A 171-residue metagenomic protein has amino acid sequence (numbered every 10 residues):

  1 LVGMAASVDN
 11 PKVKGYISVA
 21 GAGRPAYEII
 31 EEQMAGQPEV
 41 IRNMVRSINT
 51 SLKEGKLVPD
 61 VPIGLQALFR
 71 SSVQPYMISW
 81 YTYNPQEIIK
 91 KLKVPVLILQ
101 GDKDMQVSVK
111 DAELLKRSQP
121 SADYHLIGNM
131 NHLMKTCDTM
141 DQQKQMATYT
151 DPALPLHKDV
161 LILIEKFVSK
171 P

Functional and structural regions predicted by a protein language model:
L1-A5: Glycine-rich nucleophile elbow surrounding the catalytic serine of serine-hydrolase chemistry
A6, G15-E87: Accessory cap/linker subdomain of secreted extracellular hydrolases
V13-K14, A122: Core-facing hydrophobic residues within beta-strands of well-ordered domains
L92, I98-Q100, D104: Short beta-strand/loop motif that positions the catalytic acidic residue of the alpha/beta-hydrolase fold
V94, V107-S118: Short alpha-helix in the alpha/beta-hydrolase fold that links the catalytic acid
K103-V107, H132: Acidic catalytic loop of the alpha/beta-hydrolase fold
M130-M134, D138-P171: Catalytic active-site module of serine/aspartate enzymes centered on a nucleophile-bearing elbow/loop
